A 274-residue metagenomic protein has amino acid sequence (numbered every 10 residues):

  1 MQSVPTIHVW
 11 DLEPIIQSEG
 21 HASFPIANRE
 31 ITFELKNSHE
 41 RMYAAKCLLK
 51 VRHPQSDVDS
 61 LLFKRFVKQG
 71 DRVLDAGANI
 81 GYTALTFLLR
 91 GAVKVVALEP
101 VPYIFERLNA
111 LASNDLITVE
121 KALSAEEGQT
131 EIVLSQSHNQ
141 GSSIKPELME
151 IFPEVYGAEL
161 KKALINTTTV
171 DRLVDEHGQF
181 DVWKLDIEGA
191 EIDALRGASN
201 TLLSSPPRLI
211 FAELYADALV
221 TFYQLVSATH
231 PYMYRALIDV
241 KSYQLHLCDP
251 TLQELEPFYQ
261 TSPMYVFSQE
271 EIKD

Functional and structural regions predicted by a protein language model:
M1-A112, E154-K161, D175, D239-D274: S-adenosyl-L-methionine
A44-A45, T130, G141-E147, D274: Short, charged, solvent-exposed linker or helix-capping segments at domain edges/interfaces that act as flexible hinges
L48-R72, Q129-E131, P146-S205, D217-T221: Short internal loop-to-helix segment that lines adenine-nucleotide cofactor pockets
A78-Y82, P102, A125, I187-G189 (+1 more regions): Short, glycine/acidic-enriched loop or turn micro-motifs at the edges of active sites
K94-A97, R172-D274: Conserved acidic-Pro-Pro-aromatic motif
F105-G141: Core alpha/beta nucleotide-donor-binding catalytic domains of modification enzymes
T118, I132, I144, M233 (+1 more regions): Generic preference for hydrophobic
Q129-L134, S143-K145, Y223, H246-C248: Short aromatic-enriched loop/helix-cap "lid" or pocket-rim segments at secondary-structure transitions that line
